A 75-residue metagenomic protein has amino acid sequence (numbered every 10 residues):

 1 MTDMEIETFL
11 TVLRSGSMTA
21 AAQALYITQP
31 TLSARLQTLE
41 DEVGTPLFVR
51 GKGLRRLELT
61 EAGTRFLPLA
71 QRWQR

Functional and structural regions predicted by a protein language model:
T8-V12, F66: Short alpha-helical "packing" element that flanks the helix-turn-helix/winged-helix DNA-binding module
V12-T28: Short helix-boundary/capping micro-motifs
S15, A24, Q37-P46: Residue cluster at the C-terminal edge of the helix-turn-helix DNA-binding motif
E40-L59: A short LG(V/I)-centered, amphipathic sequence patch enriched for acidic residue(s) preceding the LG motif
E42-V43, F66-R75: Alpha-helical linker/hinge and terminal dimerization helices associated with HTH transcriptional regulators
